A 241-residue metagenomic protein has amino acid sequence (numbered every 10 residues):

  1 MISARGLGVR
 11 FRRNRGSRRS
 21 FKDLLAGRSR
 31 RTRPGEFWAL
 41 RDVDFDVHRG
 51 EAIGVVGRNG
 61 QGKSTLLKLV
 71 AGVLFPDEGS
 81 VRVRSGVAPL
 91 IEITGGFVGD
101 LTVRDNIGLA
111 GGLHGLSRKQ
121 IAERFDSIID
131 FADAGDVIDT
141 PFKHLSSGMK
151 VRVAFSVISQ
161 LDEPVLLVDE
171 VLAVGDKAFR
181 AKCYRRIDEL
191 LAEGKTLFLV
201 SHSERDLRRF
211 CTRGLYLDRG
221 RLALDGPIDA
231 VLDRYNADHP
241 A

Functional and structural regions predicted by a protein language model:
M1-A39, I228-A241: Pre-NBD coupling/linker segments of ABC/ABC-like ATPases
S3-R12, R49-G54, R58-L113: ABC ATPase nucleotide-binding domain signature region
F21-G27, G108, Q120-V137, A154-S156: Conserved ABC ATPase "signature" region
P141-G148: Conserved ABC ATPase signature
R180-E193: Helical segment within the ABC ATPase nucleotide-binding domain
S201-H202: H-loop/switch region of ABC-family ATPase nucleotide-binding domains
R209-Y216: Conserved catalytic segment of ABC-fold P-loop ATPases
R219-G220, Y235: Conserved ABC ATPase "signature" C-loop
